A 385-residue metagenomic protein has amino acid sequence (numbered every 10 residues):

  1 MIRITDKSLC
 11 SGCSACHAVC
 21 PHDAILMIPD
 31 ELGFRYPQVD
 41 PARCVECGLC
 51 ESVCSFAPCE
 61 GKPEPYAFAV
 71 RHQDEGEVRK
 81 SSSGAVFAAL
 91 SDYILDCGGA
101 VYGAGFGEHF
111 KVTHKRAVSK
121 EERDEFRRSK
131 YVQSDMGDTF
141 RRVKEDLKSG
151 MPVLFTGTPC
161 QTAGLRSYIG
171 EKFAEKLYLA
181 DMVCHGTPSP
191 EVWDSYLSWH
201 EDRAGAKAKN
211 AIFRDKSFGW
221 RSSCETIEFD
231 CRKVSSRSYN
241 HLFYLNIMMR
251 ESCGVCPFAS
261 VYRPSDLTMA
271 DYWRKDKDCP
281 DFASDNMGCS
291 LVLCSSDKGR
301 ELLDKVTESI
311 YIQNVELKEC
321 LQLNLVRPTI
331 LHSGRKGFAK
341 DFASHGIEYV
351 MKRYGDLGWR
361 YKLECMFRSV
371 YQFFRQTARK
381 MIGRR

Functional and structural regions predicted by a protein language model:
M1-K7, Q38-A42, S236-Y244: Short, intrinsically disordered, charge-biased short linear motifs at domain edges
I2-I4, A15-Q38, L49-P65, D266: Iron-sulfur cluster-binding cysteine motifs and their immediate structural context in ferredoxin-like electron-transfer
S8-D23, V45-A57, T158-G164, M249-V261: Local cysteine-cluster metal-coordination motifs and their immediate loop/turn environment, predominantly Fe-S cluster
A42-S149, K318-K336, I347-V350: Flanking helices and flexible, charged tails adjoining ferredoxin-like Fe-S electron-transfer domains in multi-subunit
S81-A85, E108, F155-L165, G186-P188: Gly/Ser/Thr-rich loops at beta-strand to alpha-helix junctions that form or flank small-molecule/cofactor-binding
C97-A100, A206-R385: Long, compositionally biased charged/polar accessory segments in the mid-to-C-terminal portions of proteins
R128-L154, Q161-L179, Y196: Conserved nucleotide-cofactor-binding alpha/beta core module
K176-W199: Short, flexible loop segments at boundaries between secondary-structure elements
